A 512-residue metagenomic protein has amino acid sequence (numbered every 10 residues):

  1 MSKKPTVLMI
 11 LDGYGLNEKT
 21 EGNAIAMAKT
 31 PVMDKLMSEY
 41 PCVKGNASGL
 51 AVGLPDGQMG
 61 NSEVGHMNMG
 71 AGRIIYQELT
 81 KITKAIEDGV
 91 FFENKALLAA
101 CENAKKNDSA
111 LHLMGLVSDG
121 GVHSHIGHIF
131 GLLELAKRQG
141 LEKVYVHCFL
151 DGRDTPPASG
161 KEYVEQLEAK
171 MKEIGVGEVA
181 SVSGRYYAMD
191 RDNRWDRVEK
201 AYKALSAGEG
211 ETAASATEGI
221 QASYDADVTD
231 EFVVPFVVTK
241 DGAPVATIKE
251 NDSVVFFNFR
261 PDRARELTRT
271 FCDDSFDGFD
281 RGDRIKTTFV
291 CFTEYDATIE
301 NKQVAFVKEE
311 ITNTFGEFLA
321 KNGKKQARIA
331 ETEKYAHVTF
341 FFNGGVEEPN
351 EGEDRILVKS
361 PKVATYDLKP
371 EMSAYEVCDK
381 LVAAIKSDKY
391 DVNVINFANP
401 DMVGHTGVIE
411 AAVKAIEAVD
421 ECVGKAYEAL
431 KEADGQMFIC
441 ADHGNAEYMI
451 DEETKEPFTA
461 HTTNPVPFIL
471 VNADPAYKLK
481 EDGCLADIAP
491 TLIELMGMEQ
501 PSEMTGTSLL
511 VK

Functional and structural regions predicted by a protein language model:
M1-K512: Feature captures the catalytic ectodomains and active-site-proximal regions of enzymes that hydrolyze or transfer
